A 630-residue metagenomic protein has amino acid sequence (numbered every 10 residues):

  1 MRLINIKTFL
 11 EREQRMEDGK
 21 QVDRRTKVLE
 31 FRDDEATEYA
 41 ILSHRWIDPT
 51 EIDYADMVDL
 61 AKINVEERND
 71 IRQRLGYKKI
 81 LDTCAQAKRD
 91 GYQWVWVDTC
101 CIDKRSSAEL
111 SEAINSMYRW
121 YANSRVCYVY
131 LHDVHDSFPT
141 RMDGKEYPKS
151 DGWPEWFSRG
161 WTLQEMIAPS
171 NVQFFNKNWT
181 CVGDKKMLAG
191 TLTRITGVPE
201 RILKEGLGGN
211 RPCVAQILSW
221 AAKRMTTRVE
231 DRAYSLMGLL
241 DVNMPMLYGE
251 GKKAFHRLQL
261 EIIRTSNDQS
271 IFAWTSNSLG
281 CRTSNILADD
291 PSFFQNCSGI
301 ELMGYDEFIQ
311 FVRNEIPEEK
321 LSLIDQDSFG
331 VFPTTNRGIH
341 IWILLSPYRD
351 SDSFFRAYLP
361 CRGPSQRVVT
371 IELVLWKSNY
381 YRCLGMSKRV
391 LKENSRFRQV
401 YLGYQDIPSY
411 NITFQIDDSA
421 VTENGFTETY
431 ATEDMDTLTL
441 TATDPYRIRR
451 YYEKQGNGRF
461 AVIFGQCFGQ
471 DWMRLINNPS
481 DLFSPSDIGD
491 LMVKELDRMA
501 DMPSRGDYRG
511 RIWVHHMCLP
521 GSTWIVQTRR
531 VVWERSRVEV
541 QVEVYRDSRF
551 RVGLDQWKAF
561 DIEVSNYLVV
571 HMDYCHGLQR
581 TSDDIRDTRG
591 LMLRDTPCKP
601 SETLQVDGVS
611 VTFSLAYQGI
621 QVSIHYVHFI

Functional and structural regions predicted by a protein language model:
M1-K20, T37, R45-I71, D90 (+8 more regions): Long, low-complexity, serine/threonine/proline-rich intrinsically disordered regulatory regions in eukaryotic signaling
V22-K27, R72-D82, K104-S116, M142-G160: Short acidic (Asp/Glu) patches
T26-A36, T83-Q86: Short amphipathic alpha-helices and their capping/turn segments at secondary-structure boundaries
L42, A87-S107, Y121, C127-D133 (+2 more regions): Short acidic catalytic loops
S43, L81-R89, N115-Y118, A122 (+4 more regions): Amphipathic alpha-helical interaction motifs in eukaryotic regulatory proteins
T50-S116: General structural concept
G76, L110-A113, M117-W120, R159 (+3 more regions): Alpha-helical interaction elements in eukaryotic regulators
Y118-L131, S170-N171, L240, M244: A generic secondary-structure signal for well-formed alpha-helical elements
